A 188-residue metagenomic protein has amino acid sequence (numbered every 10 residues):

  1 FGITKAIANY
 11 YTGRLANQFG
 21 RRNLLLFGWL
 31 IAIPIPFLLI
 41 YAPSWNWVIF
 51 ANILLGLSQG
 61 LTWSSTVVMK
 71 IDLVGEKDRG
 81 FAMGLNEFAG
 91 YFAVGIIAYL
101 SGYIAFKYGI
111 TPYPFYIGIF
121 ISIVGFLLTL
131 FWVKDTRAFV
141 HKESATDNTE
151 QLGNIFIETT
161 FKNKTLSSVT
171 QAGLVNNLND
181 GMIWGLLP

Functional and structural regions predicted by a protein language model:
F1-G2, T165-P188: Helix-loop boundary and gating motifs at the non-cytosolic
G2-Y10, G95: Residue-level signature of mid-helix packing/kink "hotspots" within the transmembrane helices of 12-pass Major
L30-P43: C-terminal ends and interior cores of transmembrane alpha-helices in multi-pass membrane transporters/permeases
A51-Y91: Cytoplasmic helix-loop-helix junction between adjacent transmembrane helices in 12-TM secondary transporters
A93-A105, P188: Small-residue (Gly/Pro/Ala) motifs that create kinks and tight helix-helix packing interfaces
Y113-F131: Symmetry-related core transmembrane helices of the 12-TM Major Facilitator Superfamily/SLC fold
D135-Q171: Juxtamembrane intracellular "pre-TM" segments in multi-pass secondary transporters
